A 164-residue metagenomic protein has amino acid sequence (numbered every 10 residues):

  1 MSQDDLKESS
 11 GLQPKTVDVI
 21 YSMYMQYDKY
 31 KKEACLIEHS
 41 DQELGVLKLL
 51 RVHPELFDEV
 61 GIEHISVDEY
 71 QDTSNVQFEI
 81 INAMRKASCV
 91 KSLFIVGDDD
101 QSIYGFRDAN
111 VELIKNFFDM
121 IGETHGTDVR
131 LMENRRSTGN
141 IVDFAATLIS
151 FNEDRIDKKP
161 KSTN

Functional and structural regions predicted by a protein language model:
M1-S66, N75-I80, G105: Accessory N-terminal region flanking or inserted into the helicase ATPase core in nucleic-acid motor proteins
E69: Catalytic glutamate of the conserved HExxH
N75-N164: Conserved RecA-like helicase ATPase core segment that couples NTP binding/hydrolysis to strand translocation
